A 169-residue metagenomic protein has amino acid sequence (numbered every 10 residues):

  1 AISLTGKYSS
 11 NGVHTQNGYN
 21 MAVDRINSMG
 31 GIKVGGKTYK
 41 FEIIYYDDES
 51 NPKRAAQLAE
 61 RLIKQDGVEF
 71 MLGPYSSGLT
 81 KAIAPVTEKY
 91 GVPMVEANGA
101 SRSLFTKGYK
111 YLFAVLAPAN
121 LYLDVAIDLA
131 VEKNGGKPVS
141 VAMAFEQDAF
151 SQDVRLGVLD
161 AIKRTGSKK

Functional and structural regions predicted by a protein language model:
A1-K7: Acidic/histidine-rich, surface-exposed loop or edge segments in extracytoplasmic proteins
K7-Q16, A117: Active-site pocket-shaping loop/turn-to-helix segments
Y8, I32, L104: Short clusters of hydrophobic/aromatic residues that line enzyme substrate/ligand-binding pockets
G12, Y19, L58: N-terminal cofactor/phosphate-binding cores enriched in small/glycine residues, especially glycine-rich loops such as
N17, K53, V68-K169: Extracytoplasmic ligand/sensor domains, especially the bilobed periplasmic-binding protein
N17-E42, G136, K163-K168: Signal peptide-proximal N-terminal region of secreted/periplasmic/extracellular or secretory-lumen proteins
T38-F41, Q57, I63-D66, K89 (+1 more regions): Extracytoplasmic
I44-Y45, E49-E69, V131-K133: Short, well-structured alpha-helical segments in soluble
